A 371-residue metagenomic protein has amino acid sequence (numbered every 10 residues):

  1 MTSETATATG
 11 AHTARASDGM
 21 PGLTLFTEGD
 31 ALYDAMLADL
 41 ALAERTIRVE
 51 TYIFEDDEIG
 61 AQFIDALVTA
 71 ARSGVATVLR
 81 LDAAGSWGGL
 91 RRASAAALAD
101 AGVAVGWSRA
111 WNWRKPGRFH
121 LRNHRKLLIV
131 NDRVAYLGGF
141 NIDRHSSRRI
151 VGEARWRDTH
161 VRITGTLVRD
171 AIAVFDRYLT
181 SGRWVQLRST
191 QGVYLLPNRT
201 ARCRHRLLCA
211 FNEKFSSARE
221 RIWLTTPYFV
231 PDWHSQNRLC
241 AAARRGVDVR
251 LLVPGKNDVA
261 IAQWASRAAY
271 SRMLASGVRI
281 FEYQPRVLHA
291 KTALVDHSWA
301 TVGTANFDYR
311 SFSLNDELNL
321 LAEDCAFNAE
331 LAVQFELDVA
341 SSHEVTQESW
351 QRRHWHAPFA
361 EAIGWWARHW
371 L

Functional and structural regions predicted by a protein language model:
M1-L371: Charged, low-complexity intrinsically disordered terminal segments
